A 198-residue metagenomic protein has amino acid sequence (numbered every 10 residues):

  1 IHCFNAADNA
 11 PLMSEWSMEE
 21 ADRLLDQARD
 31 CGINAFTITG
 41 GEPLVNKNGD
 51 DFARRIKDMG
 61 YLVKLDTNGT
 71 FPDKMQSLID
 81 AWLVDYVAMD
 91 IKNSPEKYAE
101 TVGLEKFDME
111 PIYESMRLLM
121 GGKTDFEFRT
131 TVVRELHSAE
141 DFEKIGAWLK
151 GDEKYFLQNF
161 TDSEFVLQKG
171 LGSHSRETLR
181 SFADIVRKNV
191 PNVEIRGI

Functional and structural regions predicted by a protein language model:
I1-M18: Canonical Radical SAM [4Fe-4S] cluster-binding loop centered on the CxxxCxxC motif and its immediate flanking residues
L25-A35, L44-R176: Conserved AdoMet/S-adenosylmethionine-binding subsite of the radical SAM
G41: Short, charge-patterned binding micro-sites
R180-I198: A C-terminal junction/extension of Radical SAM enzymes
